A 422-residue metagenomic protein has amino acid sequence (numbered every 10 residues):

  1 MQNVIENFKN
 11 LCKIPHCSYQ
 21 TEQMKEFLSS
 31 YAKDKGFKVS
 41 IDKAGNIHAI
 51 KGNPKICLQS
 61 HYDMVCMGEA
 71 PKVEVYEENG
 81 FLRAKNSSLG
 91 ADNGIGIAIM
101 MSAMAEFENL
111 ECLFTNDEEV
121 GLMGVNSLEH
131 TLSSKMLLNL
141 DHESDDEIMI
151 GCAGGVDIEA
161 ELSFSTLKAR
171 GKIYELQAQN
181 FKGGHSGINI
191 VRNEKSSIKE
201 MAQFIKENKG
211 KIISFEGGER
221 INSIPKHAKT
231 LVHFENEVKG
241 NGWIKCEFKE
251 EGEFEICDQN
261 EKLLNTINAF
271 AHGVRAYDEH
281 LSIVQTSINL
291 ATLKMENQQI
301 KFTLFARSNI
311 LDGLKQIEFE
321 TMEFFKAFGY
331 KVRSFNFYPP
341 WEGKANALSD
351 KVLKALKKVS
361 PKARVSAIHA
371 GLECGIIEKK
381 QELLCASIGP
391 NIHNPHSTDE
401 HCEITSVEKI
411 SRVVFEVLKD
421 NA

Functional and structural regions predicted by a protein language model:
M1-Y19, G183, S334-N336: N-terminal capping segment at the start of a domain
F8-K13, R220-S223, K229-T230, K249-I256 (+3 more regions): A short beta-alpha structural unit
H16, E194-N208, E261-A271, A276 (+3 more regions): His/Asp/Glu-rich mid-to-C-terminal helical/loop segments that flank catalytic regions of hydrolases
C17-P54, S366: A non-catalytic alpha/beta surface segment that caps or lines the substrate-entry region of metallo-dependent hydrolase
L58, E78-G121, K172-N180, H185-N208 (+3 more regions): Alpha-helical metal-binding/catalytic segments enriched in His/Glu/Asp
S60, S287, A291-I300, F305 (+1 more regions): Zn-dependent metallopeptidase/amidohydrolase metal-coordination segment
L89, N93-L167, I212-I213, R275-L281 (+1 more regions): Acidic/histidine-rich catalytic neighborhood of metal-dependent amide-processing enzymes
S197, R220-A276: A conserved active-site cap/scaffold subdomain adjacent to cofactor or substrate pockets
